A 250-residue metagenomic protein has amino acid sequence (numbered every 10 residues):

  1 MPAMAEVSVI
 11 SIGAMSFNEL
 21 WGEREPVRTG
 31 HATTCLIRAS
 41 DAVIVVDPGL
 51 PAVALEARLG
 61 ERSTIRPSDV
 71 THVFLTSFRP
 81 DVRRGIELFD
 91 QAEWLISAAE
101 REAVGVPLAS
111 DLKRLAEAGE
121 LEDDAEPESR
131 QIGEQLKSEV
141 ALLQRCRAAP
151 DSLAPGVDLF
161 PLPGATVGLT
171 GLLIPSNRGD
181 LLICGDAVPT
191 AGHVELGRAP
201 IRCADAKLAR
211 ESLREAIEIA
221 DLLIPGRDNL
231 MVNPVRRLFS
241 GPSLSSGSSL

Functional and structural regions predicted by a protein language model:
M1-D41, I217, L238-F239: Zn-dependent metallo-beta-lactamase
P2-V7, A39-V43, P150-D158, S176-D180: Beta-strand-turn-beta hairpins that frame and shape the catalytic cleft of phosphate-ester-processing enzymes
I12-A14, D47-L50, F78, A99-E100 (+3 more regions): Active-site metal-binding loops of divalent metal-dependent hydrolases
I37, D47, V70, S77 (+6 more regions): Divalent metal-coordination and catalytic microenvironments
V53-A57, P234-L250: Short, electropositive alpha-helical surface patch
A54-I96, E100: Active-site metal-binding motif and surrounding structural segment of the metallo-beta-lactamase
A98-P161, I201-D221: Metallo-beta-lactamase
P161, V167-S240: Metallo-beta-lactamase
